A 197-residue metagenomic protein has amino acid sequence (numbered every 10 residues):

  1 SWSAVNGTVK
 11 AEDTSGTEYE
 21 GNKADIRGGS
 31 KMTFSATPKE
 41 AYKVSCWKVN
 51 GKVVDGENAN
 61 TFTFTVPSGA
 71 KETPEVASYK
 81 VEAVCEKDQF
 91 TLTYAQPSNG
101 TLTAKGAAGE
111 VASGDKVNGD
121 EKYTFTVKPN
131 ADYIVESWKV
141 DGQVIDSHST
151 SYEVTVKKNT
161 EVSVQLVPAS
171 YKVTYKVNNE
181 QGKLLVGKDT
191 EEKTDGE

Functional and structural regions predicted by a protein language model:
S1-E197: Secondary-structure capping and domain/repeat boundary segments
